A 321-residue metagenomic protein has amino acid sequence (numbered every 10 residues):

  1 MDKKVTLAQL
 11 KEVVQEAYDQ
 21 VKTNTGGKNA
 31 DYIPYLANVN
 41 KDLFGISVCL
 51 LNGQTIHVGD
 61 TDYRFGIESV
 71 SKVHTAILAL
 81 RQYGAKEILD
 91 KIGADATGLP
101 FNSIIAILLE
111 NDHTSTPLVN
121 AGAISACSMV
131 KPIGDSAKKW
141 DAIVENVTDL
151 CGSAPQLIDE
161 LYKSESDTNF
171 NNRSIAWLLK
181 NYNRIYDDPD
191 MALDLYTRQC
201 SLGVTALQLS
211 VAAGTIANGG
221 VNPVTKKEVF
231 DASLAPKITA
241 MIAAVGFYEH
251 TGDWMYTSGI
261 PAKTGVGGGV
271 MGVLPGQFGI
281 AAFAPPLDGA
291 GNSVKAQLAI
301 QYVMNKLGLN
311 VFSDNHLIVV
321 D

Functional and structural regions predicted by a protein language model:
M1-L10, D19, T23, A30-N40 (+1 more regions): Non-catalytic interaction/Regulatory regions outside core domains
D2-Q20, N24-G26, A79-Q199: Active-site-adjacent helix/loop patches that line small-molecule binding or acyl-intermediate pockets
K22-V58, M271-G272: A short, well-structured edge-of-sheet supersecondary motif
L36-V39, T114-T116, D167, G259-K263: Short Gly/Pro-enriched turn/cap motifs at secondary-structure boundaries
N52-G53, G66-L89, A212, I280: Active-site SXXK
D62-R64: A short acidic/small-residue loop/turn micro-motif
A137, S166-N169, W177-K237, D288-S293: Penicillin-binding protein/beta-lactamase superfamily catalytic region
G219-D321: Structured C-terminal helix/loop/strand segments within mature extracytoplasmic catalytic/sensor domains
